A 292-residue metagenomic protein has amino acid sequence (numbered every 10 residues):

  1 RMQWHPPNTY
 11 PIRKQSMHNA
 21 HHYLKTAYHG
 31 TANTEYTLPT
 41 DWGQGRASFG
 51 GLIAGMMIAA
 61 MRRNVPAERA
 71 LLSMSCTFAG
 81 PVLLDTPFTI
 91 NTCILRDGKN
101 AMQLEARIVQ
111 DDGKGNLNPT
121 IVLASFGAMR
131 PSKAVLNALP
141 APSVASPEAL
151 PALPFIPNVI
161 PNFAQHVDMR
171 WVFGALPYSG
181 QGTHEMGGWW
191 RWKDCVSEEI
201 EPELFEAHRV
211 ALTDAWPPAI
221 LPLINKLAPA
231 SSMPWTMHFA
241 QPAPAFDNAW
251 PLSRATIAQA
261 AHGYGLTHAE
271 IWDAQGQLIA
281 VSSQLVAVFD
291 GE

Functional and structural regions predicted by a protein language model:
P11-E292: Terminal targeting signals and extreme-terminal segments of soluble enzymes
